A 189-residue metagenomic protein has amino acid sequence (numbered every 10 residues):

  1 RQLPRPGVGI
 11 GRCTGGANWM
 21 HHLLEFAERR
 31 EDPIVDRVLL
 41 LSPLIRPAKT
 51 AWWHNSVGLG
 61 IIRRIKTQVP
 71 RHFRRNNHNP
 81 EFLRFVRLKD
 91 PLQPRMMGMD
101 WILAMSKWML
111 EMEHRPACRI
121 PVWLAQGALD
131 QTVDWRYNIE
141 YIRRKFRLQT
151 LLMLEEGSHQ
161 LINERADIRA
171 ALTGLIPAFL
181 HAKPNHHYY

Functional and structural regions predicted by a protein language model:
Q2-R5, A117, K183: Glycine-rich phosphate-binding loop signature in dinucleotide/nucleotide-binding domains
L3-C13: Alpha/beta-hydrolase fold nucleophile elbow
R12-M97: Alpha/beta-hydrolase-fold enzymes
M96-R115: Active-site nucleophile elbow and catalytic-triad environment of alpha/beta-hydrolase enzymes
C118, L124-Q126, D130: Short beta-strand/loop motif that positions the catalytic acidic residue of the alpha/beta-hydrolase fold
I120, D134-R143: Short alpha-helix in the alpha/beta-hydrolase fold that links the catalytic acid
T150, L154-Y189: Catalytic active-site module of serine/aspartate enzymes centered on a nucleophile-bearing elbow/loop
